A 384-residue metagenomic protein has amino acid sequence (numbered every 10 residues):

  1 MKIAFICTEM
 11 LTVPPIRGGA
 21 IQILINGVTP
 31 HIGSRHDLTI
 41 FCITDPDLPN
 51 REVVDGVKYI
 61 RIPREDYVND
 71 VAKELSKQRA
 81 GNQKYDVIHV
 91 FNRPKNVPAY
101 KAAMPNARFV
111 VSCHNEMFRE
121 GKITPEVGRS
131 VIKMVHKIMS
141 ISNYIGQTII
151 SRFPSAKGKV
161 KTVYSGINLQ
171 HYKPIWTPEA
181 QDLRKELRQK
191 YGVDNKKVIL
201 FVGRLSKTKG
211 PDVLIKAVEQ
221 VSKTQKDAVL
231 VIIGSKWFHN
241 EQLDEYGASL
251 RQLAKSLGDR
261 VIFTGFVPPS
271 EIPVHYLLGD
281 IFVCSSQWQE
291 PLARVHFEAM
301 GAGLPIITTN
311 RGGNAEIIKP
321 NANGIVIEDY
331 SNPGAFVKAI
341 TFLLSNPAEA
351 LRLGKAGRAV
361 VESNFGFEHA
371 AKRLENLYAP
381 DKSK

Functional and structural regions predicted by a protein language model:
A4, M139, R188, V193-K209 (+2 more regions): Conserved donor-binding/catalytic core segment of Leloir-type glycosyltransferases
E9-P15, I23-D66: N-terminal strand-loop element at the rim of the active site of nucleotide-sugar-dependent glycosyltransferases
V90-N96, C113: Short His-centered aromatic/hydrophobic patch
D244-F266: Nucleotide-activated donor-binding/catalytic signature segment of Leloir-type glycosyltransferases, i.e., the conserved
L277-P291, L304: Acidic donor-binding loop of glycosyltransferase active sites
P305-T308, I318: Short hydrophobic beta-strand element within catalytic cores of glycosyltransferases and related nucleotide-activated
A315-T341, A348-R352: Change "using UDP/GDP/dTDP sugars" to "using nucleotide sugars
A335, F342, E349-S363, R373-N376: A short, well-ordered alpha-helix in the C-terminal region of glycosyltransferases
